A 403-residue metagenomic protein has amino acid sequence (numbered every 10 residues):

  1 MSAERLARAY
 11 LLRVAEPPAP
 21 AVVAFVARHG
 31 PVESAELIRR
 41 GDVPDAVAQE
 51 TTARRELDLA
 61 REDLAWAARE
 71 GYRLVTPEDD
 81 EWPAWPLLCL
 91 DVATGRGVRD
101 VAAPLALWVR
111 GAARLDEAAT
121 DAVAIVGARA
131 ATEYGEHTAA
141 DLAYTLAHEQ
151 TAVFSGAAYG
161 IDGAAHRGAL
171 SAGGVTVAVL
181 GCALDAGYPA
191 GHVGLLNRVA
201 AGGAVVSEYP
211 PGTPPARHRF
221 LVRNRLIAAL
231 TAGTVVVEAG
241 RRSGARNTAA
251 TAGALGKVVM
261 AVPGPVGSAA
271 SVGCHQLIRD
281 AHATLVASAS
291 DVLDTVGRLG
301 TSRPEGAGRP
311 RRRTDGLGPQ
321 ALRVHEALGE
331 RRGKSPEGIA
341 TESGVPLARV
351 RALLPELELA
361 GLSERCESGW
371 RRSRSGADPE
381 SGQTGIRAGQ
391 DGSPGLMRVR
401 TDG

Functional and structural regions predicted by a protein language model:
M1-A103: N-terminal positively charged helical leader segments and presequences
M1-R5, E16, E78-G403: Glycine-biased, small-residue-rich flexible motifs in mid-sequence functional cores and linkers
